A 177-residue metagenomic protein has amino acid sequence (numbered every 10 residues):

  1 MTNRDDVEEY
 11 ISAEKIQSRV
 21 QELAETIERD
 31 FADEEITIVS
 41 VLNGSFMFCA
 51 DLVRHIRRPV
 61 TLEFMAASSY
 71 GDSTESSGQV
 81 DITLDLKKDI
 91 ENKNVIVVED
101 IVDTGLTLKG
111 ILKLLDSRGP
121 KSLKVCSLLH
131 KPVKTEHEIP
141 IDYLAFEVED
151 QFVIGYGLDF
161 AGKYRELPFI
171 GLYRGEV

Functional and structural regions predicted by a protein language model:
M1-V177: PRPP-associated nucleotide enzymes
